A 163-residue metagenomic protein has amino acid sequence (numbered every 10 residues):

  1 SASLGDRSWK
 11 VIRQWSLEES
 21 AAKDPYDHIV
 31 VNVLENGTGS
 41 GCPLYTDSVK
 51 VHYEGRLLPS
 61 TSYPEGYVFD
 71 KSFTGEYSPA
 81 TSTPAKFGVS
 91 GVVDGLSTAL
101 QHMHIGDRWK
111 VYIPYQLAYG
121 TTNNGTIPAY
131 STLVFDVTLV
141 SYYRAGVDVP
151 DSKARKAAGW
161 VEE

Functional and structural regions predicted by a protein language model:
S1-E163: Cross-family detector of peptidyl-prolyl cis-trans isomerase
